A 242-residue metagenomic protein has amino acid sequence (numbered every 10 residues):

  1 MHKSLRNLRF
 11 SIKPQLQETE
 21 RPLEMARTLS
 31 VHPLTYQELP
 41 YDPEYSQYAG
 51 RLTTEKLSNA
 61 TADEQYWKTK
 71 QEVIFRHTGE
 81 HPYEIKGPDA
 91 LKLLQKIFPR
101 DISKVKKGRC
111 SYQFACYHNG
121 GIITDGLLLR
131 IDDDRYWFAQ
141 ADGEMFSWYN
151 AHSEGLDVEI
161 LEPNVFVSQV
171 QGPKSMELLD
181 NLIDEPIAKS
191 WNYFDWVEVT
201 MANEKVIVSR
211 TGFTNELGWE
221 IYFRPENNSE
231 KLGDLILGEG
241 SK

Functional and structural regions predicted by a protein language model:
H2-K242: Basic, glycine/lysine-rich polyanion-binding surfaces/domains
